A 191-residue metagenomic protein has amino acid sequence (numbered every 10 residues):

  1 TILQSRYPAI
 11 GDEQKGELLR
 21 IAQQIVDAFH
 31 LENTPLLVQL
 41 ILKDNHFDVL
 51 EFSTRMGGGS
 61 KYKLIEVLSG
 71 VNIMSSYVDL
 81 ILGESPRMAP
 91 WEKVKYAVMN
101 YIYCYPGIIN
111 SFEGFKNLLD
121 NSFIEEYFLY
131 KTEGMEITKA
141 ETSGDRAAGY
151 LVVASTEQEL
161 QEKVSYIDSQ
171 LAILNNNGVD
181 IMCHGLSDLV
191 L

Functional and structural regions predicted by a protein language model:
T1-F47, M56: Internal nucleotide-binding/catalytic subdomain
I10, I65-S69, E159: Short alpha-helix boundary/capping segments
P35-L37, V49, A97, A147: Broad gene-expression machinery/nucleic-acid interaction feature
I41, F52-G57, Y103-Y105: Histidine- and/or cysteine-centered catalytic micro-motif in compact active-site loops
L42-D48, E141-R146: A short, glycine/Asx- and small/polar-enriched loop/turn that sits immediately N-terminal to a beta-strand
S53-S69, E133: Glycine-rich phosphate/pyrophosphate-binding beta-alpha loops
V71-S75: C-terminal catalytic subdomain
V78-L191: Peripheral (often C-terminal) accessory segments that flank ATP-dependent C-N-forming ligase machineries
